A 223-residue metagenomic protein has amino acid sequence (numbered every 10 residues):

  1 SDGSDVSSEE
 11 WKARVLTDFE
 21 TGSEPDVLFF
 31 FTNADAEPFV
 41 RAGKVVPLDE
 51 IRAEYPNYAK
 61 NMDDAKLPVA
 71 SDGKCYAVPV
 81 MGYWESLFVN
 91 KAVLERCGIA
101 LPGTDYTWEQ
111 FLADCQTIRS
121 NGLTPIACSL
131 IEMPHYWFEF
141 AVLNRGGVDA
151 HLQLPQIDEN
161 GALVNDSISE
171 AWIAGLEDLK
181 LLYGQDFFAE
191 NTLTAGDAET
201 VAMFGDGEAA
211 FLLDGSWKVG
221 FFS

Functional and structural regions predicted by a protein language model:
S1-V6, S23-E24, G98-G103, K180-A195 (+1 more regions): A local structural motif
D2-N61, E95-G98, A202-M203, A210-F211 (+1 more regions): Extracytoplasmic "Venus flytrap"/periplasmic binding protein-like
F31-S86, L112, W137-E139: Hinge/lid segment of periplasmic solute-binding proteins
A34-E37, N144, L176-S223: Extracytoplasmic/periplasmic substrate-binding proteins
D49-N61, G103-T104, R145-A174, S223: Short, solvent-exposed loop/beta-turn-alpha elements that line the ligand-binding surface or hinge of extracytoplasmic
A70-V80, E85, Q110-V164, A209: Extracytoplasmic/periplasmic solute-binding protein
A92-C97, A141-A150, W172-F187: Ligand-binding cleft/hinge of the Venus flytrap
C115-T117, I157-L193: Glycine-centered hinge/linker elements that transmit conformational signals in sensory and ligand-binding systems
